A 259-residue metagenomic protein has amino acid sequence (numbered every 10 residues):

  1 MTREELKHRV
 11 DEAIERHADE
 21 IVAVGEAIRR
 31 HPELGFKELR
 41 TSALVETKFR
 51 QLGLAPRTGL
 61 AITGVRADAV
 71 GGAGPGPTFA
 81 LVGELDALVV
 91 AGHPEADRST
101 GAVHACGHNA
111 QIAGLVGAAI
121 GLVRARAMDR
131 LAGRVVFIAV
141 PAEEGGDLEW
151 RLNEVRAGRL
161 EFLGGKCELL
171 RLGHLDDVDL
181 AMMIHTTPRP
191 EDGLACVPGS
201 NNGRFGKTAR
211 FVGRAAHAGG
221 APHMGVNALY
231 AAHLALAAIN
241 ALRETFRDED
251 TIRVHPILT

Functional and structural regions predicted by a protein language model:
M1, I14-A18, V22, P198-T208: N-proximal short alpha-helices
M1, L6, A27-I28, D179 (+2 more regions): Intrinsic structural disorder
R3-A105, N109-V136, P141-A142: Acidic/His- and Gly-rich active-site-bordering loop/insert found across diverse amide/peptide-bond hydrolases
V90-V103, N109-A110, L122, D129-I257: Histidine/acidic-residue-rich, glycine-tolerant segments that coordinate divalent metal ions
